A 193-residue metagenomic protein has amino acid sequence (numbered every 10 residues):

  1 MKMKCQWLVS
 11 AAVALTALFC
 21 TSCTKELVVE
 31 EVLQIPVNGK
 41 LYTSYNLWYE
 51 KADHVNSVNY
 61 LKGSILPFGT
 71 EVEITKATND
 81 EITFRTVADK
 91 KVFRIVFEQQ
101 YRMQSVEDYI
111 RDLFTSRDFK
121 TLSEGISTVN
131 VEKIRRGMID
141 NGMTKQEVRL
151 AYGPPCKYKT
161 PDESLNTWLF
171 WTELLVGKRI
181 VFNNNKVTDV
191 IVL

Functional and structural regions predicted by a protein language model:
M1-A11: Bacterial N-terminal signal peptides that target proteins for export
F19-S22: C-terminal motif of bacterial Sec signal peptides marking the signal peptidase cleavage site
E26-N56, L113-F119: SH3-family beta-barrel domains
V29-Q34, E71-T75, P155: A structural signal for short, hydrophobic beta-strand segments that form beta-sheets in beta-rich/all-beta domains
V55-K62, P67-T70, E163-N166: N-terminal post-signal-peptidase region of extra-cytosolic proteins
K62-Q100: SH3/SH3-like beta-barrel superfamily modules
K76-K91, T128-R135, I139-L193: A cross-family detector of function-defining hotspots
A88-E124: Boundary regions of SH3-family modules and the immediately adjacent low-complexity/disordered segments in eukaryotic
